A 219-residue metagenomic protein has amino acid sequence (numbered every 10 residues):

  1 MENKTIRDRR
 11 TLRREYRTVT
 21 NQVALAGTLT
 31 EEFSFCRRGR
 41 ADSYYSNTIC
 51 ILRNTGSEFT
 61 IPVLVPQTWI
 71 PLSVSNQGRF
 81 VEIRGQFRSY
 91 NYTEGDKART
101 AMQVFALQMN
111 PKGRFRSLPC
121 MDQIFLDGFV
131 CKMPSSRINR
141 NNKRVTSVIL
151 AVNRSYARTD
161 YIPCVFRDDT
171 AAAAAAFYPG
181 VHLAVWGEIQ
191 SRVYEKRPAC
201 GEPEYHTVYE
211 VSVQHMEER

Functional and structural regions predicted by a protein language model:
M1-R219: OB-fold and OB-like single-stranded nucleic-acid-recognition modules and their adjacent interaction interfaces
